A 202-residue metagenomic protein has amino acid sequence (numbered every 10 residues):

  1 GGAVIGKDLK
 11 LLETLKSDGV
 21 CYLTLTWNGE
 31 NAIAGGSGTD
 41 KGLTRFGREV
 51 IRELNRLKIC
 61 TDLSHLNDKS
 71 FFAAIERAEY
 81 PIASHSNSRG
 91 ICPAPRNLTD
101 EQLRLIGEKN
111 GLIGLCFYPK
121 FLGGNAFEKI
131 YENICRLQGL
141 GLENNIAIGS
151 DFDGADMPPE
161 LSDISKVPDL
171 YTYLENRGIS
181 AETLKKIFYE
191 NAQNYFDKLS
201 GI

Functional and structural regions predicted by a protein language model:
G1-C116, K120-L122, C135-Q138, N145 (+2 more regions): Extended, charged catalytic domains and RNA/DNA-binding interfaces, predominantly in divalent-metal-using enzymes
G2-V4, D153, Q193: Short, internal active-site loops enriched in acidic
K41, E132, S200-G201: Alpha-helix boundary/capping detector
T99, F127-I130, D163, V167: Amphipathic alpha-helical segments in well-structured domains
G114, N145-G149, T183-F188: Conserved active-site loop/cleft motifs that coordinate metal ions or position small ligands
K120-G123, P159-L161: Second-shell loop/turn segments in exported
G141-I164: Short acidic/histidine-rich active-site segments
S162-I202: Mid-to-C-terminal alpha-helical segments outside catalytic/metal-binding sites
